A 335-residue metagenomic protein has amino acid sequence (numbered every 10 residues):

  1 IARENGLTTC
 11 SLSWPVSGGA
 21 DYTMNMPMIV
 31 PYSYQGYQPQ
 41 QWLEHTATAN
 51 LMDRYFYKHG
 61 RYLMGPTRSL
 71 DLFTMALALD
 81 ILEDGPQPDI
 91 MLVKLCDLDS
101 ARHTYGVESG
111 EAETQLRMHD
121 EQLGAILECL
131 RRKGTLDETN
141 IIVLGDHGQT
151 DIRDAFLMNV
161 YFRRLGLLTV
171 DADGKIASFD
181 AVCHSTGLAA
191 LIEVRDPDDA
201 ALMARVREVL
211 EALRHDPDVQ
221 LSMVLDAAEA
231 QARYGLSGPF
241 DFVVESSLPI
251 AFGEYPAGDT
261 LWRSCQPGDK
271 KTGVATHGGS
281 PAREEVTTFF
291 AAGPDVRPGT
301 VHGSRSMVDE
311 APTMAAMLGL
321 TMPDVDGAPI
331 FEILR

Functional and structural regions predicted by a protein language model:
I1-G106, R214, G253: His/Asp/Glu-rich, glycine-adjacent segments that coordinate divalent cations and/or stabilize oxyanion chemistry on
T9-S13, I90-L92, I141-V143, L191-E193 (+2 more regions): Structural recognition of the beta-strand scaffold that forms the well-ordered cores of secreted hydrolase catalytic
S17-T23, D99-H103, T150-R153, M158-N159 (+4 more regions): Short catalytic/ligand-binding loop motif for oxyanion handling, primarily in non-cytosolic enzymes, centered on
M26-M28, G106-G110, F156-F162, G258-L261: Short secondary-structure boundary/capping segments
L72, A76, R117-E121, A204 (+2 more regions): A structural signal for well-ordered alpha-helical segments within the folded catalytic domains of diverse enzymes
R102-D120: Active-site-proximal segments of metal-dependent phosphoesterases and phosphodiesterases across multiple
M118-F162, M314: Metal-dependent active-site segment of extracytoplasmic phospho-/sulfohydrolases and closely related
A177-V301, R305-T313: Active-site neighborhoods of enzymes that stabilize oxyanions during catalysis
